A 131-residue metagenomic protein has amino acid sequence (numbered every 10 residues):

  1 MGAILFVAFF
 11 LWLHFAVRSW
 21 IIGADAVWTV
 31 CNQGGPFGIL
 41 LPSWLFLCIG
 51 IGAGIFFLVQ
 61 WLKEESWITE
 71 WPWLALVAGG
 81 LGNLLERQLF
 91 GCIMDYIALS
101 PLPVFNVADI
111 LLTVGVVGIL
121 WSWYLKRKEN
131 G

Functional and structural regions predicted by a protein language model:
M1-G131: Alpha-helical transmembrane bundles and membrane-interface segments of multipass inner-membrane proteins
